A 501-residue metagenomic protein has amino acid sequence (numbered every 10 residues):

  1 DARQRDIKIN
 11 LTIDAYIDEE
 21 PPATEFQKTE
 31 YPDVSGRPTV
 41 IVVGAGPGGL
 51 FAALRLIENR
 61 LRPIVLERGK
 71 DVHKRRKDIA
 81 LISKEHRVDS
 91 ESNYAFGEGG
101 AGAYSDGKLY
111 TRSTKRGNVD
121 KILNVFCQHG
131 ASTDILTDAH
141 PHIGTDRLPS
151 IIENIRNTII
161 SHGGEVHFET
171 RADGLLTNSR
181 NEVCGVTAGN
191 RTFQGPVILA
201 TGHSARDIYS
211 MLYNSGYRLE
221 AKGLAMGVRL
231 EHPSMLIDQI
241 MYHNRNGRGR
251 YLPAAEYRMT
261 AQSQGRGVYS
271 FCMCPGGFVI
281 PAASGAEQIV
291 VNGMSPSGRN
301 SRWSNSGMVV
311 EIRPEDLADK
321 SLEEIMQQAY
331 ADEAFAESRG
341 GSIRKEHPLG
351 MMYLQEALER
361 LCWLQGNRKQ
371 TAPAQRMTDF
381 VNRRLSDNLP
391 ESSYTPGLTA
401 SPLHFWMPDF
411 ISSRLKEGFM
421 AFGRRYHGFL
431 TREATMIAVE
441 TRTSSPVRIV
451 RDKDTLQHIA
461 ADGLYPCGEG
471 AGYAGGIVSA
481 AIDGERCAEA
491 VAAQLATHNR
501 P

Functional and structural regions predicted by a protein language model:
D1-Y104, K108-P501: Residues forming the flavin
